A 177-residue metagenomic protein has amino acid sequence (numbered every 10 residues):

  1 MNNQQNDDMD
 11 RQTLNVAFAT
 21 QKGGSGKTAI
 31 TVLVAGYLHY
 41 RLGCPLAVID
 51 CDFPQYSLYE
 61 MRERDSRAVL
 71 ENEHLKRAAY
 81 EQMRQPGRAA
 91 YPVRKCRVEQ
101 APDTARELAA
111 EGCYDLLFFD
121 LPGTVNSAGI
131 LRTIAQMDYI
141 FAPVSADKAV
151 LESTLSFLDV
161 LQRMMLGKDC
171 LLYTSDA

Functional and structural regions predicted by a protein language model:
M1-N15: Extreme N-terminal, non-catalytic leader segments that precede Walker-type/kinase nucleotide-binding cores
A19-S25, V32-F118, G123-T124: P-loop/Walker-type NTP enzyme "switch/lid" segment
I130-D147: Inter-motif core of Ras-like GTPase G domains
A149-S156: Short, charged, surface-exposed secondary-structure boundary motifs
F157-M164: Conserved C-terminal guanine-recognition region of P-loop GTPase G domains, centered on the G4
Y173-A177: Conserved small/polar residues in nucleotide/adenosyl-binding loops
